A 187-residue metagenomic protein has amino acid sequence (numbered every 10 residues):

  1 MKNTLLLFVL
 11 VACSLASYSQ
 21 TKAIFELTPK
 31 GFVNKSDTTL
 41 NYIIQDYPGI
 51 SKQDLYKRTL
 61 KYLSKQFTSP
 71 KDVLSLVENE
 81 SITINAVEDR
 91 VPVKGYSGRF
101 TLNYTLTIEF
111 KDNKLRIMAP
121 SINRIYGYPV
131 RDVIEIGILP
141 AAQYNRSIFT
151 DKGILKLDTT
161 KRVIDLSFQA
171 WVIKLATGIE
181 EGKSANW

Functional and structural regions predicted by a protein language model:
M1-A23: Bacterial Sec-dependent N-terminal signal peptides
Q20-W187: Ser/Thr-rich, low-complexity intrinsically disordered terminal regions
